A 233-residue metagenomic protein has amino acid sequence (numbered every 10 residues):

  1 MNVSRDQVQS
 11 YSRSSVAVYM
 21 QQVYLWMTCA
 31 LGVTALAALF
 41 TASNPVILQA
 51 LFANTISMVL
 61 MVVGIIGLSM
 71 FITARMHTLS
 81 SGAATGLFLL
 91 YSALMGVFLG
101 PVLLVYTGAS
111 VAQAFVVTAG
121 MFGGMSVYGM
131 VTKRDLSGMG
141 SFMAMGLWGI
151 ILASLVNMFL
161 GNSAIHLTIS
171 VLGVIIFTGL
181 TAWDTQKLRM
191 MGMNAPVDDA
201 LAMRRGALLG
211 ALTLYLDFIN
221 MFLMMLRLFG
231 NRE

Functional and structural regions predicted by a protein language model:
M1-E233: A hydrophobic alpha-helical transmembrane-helix feature that marks the membrane cores and membrane-interface segments
